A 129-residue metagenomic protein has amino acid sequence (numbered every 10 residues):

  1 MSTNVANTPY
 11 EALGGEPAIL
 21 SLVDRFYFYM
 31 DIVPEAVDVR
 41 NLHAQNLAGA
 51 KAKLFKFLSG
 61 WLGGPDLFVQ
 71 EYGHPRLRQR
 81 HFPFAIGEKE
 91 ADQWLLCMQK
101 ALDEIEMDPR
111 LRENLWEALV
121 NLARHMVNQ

Functional and structural regions predicted by a protein language model:
M1-Q129: Core of compact, soluble alpha-helical bundle domains
